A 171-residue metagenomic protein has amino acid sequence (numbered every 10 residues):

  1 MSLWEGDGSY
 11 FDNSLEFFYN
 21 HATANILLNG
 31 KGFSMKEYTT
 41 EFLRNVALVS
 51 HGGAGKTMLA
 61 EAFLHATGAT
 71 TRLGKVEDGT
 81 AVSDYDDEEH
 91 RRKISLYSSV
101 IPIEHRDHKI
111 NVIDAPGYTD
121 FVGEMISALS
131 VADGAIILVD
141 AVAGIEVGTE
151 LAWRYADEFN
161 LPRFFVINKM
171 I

Functional and structural regions predicted by a protein language model:
D7-G8: Short, low-complexity, charged/polar intrinsically disordered tails
D12-S34: Short, Lys/Arg-enriched N-terminal segments with co-localized hydrophobic residues within the first ~10-30 amino acids
K36-A143, V147, A152: Conserved P-loop/Walker A NTP-binding site and adjacent catalytic elements of P-loop NTPases
G134-L138, N160-M170: Conserved beta-strand/loop subsegment of P-loop NTPase cores
D157: Anion (oxyanion) recognition and catalysis
